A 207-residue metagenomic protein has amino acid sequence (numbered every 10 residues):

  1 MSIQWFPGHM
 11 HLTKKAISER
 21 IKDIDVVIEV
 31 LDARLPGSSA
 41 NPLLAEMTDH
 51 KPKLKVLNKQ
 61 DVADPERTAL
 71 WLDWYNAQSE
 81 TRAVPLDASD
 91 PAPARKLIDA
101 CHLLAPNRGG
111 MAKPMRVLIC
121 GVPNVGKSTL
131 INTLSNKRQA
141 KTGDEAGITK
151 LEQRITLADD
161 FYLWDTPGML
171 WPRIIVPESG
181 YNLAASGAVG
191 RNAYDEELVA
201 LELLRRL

Functional and structural regions predicted by a protein language model:
M1-V26, R34-L35, A40-K53, Q60 (+3 more regions): Helix-rich effector regions associated with P-loop NTPase G domains
D32, Y75, L130, D165-T166: Residue-level signature of catalytic and energy-coupling elements of molecular machines, predominantly ATP/GTP-dependent
P42-A45, A69-L72, I98-A100, N132-S135 (+1 more regions): Short, glycine/charged-enriched secondary-structure capping and boundary segments
L54, Q60-V122, Q139: Canonical P-loop GTPase G-domain recognition
C101-R108, P123, L134-R138, A146 (+2 more regions): Short, well-ordered alpha-helical segments in soluble proteins
V117-T142, T166: Glycine-rich phosphate-binding P-loop
